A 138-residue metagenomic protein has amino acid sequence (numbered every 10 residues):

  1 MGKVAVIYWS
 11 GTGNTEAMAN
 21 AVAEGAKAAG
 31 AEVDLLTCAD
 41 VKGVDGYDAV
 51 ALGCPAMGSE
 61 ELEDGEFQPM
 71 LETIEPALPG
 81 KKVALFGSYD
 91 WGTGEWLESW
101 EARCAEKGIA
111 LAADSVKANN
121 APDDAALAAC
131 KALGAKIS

Functional and structural regions predicted by a protein language model:
G2-V4, N14-A17, A21-A39, G46-S138: FMN-binding flavodoxin-like domain, especially the glycine-rich phosphate-binding loop
Y8-T12: Aromatic-flanked redox-active Cys/Sec active sites in thiol-based oxidoreductases, especially the WC-centered
